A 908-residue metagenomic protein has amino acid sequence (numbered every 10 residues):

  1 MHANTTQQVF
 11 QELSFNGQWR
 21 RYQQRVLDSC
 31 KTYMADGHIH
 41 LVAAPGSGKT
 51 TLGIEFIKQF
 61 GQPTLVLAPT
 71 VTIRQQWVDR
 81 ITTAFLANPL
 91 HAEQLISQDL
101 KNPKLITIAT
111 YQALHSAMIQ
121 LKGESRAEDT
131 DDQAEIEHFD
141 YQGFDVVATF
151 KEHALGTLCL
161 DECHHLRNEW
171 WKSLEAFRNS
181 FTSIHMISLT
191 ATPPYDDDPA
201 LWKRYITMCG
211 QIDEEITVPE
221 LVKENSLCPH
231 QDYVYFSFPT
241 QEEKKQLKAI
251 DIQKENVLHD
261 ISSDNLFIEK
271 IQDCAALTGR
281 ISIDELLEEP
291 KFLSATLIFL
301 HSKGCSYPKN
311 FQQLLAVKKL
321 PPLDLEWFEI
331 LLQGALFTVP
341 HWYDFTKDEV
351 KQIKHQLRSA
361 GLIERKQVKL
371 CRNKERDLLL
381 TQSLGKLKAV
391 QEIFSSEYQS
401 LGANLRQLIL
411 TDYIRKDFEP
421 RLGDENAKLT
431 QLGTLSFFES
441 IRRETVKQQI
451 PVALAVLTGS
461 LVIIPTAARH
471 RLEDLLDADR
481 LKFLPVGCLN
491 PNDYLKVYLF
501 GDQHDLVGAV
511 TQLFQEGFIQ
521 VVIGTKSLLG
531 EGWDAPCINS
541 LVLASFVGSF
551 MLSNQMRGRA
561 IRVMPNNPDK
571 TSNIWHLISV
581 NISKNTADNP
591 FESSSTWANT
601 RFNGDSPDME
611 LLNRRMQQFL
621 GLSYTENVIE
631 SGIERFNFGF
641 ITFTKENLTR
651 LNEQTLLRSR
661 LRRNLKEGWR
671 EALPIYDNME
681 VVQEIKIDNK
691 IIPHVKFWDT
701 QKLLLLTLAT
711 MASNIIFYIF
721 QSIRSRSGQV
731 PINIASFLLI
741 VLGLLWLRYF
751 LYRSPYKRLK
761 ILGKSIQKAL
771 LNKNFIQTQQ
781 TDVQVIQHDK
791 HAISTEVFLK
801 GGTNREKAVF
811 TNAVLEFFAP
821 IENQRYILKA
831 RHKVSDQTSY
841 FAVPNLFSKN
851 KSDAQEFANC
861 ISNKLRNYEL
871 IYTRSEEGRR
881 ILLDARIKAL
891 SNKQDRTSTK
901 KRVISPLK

Functional and structural regions predicted by a protein language model:
H2-V42: Conserved pre-motif I regulatory segment
A35-F56: Walker A/P-loop
A44-S47, L90-L95, L100-T107, F144 (+7 more regions): Conserved C-terminal RecA-like helicase domain
T51-E55, Q59-F85, T110-A113, W170 (+2 more regions): Conserved Walker A/P-loop ATP-binding site and its immediately adjacent core in helicase/helicase-like ATPase domains
T72-K101, I206-T207: Conserved helix-turn-beta segment of the N-terminal RecA-like "Helicase ATP-binding" lobe in SF1/SF2 helicases
A113, G123-I187: SF2 helicase catalytic motif II
H115, A427, S440-Q449, V456-N627: Conserved RecA-like P-loop NTPase helicase motor core
R167-L227: Post-DEXD/H (motif II) to motif III coupling segment of the RecA-like Helicase ATP-binding lobe
